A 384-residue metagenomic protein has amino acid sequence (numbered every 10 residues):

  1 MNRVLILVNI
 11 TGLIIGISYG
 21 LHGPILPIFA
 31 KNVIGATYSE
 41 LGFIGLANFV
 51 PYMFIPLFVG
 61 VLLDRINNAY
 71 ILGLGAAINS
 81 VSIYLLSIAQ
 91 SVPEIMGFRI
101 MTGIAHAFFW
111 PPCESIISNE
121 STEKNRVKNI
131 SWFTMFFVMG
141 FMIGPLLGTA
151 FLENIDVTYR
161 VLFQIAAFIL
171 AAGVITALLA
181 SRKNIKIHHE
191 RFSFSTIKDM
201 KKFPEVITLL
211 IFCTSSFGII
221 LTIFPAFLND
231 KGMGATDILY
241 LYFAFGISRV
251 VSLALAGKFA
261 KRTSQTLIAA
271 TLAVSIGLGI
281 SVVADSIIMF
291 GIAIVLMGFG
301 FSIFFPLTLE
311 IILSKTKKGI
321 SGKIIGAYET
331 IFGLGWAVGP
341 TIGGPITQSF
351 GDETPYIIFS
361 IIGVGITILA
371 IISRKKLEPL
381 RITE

Functional and structural regions predicted by a protein language model:
M1-N2, S181-T208: Juxtamembrane intracellular "pre-TM" segments in multi-pass secondary transporters
N2-F49, F203-L209, T214-K231, I238-L241: Helix-loop boundary and gating motifs at the non-cytosolic
F54-Q90: Conserved MFS/SLC helix-loop-helix module at the cytosolic interface between two early adjacent transmembrane helices
I55-N67, L152, S252-T263, T347: Helix-to-loop junctions at the C-terminal end of transmembrane segments in multipass secondary transporters
Y70-Y84, Q265-I280: Structural signature of the two symmetry-related core transmembrane helices
P93-M101, I288-L296: Paired small-residue
F98-F137: Cytoplasmic helix-loop-helix junction between adjacent transmembrane helices in 12-TM secondary transporters
A167-K186, L369-R374: C-terminal membrane-cytosol helix-exit motif in multi-pass small-molecule transporters
